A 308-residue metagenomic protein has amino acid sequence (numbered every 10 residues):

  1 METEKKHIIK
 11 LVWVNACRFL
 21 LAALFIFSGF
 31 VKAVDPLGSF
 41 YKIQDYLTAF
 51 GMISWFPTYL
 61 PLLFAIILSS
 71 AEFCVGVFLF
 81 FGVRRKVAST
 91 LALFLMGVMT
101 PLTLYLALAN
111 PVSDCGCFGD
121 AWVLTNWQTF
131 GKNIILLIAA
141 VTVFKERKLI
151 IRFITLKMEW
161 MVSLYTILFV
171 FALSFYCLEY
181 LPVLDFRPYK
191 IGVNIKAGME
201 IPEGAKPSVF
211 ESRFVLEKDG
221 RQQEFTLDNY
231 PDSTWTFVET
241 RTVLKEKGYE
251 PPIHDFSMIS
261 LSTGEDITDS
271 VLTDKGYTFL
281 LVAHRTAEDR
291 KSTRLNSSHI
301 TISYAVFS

Functional and structural regions predicted by a protein language model:
M1-K10: Short, Lys/Arg-rich, polar N-terminal cytosolic tail immediately upstream of the first transmembrane signal-anchor
L11-A33, P61-L102: Functionalized membrane-embedded alpha-helices
S28-L68: Solvent-exposed, well-ordered loop and adjacent helix/strand elements within mature globular domains that form
G97-I150: Membrane-embedded alpha-helical segments of integral membrane proteins
I154-F186: Internal/C-terminal transmembrane anchor helices
L173-T273: Membrane-interface segments at or immediately adjacent to transmembrane helices that form the boundary between
T268-R294: Short active-site neighborhood of thiol/selenol oxidoreductases, capturing the structured segment around
D289, L295-F307: Single conserved hydrophobic/aromatic residue that forms the stacking wall/gate of nucleotide- or nucleobase-binding
